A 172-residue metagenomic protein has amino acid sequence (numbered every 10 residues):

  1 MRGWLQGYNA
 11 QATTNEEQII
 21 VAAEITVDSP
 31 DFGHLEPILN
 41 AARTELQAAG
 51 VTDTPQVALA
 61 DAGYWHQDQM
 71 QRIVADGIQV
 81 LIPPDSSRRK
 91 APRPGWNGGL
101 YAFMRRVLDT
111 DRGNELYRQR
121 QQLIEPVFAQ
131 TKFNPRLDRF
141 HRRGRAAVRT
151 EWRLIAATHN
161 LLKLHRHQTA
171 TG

Functional and structural regions predicted by a protein language model:
M1-G172: Anion-binding and metal-coordination hotspots
